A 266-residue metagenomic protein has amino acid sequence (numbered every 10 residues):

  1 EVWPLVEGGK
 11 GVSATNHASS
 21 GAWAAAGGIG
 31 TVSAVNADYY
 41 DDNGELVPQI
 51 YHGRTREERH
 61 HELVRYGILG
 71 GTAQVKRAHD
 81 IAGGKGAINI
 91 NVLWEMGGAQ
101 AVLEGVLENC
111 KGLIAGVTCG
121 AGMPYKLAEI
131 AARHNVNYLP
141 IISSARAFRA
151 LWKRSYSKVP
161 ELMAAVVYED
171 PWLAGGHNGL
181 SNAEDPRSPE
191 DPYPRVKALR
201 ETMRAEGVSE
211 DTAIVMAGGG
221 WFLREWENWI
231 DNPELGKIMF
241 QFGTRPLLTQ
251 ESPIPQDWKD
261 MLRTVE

Functional and structural regions predicted by a protein language model:
E1-S209: Active-site entrance/lid segments in N-terminal catalytic domains of soluble metabolic enzymes
V6, L173-P192, T202-D211, L223-E266: Conserved active-site-proximal phosphate/metal-binding subdomains
T15-A18, F222-W226: Short glycine/serine/threonine-rich phosphate/pyrophosphate-binding segments that cradle anionic phosphate groups
N135-L139, M216, T264: A general structural signal for short secondary-structure boundary/capping elements
V215-F222: A short glycine-centered flexible hinge/capping loop motif at secondary-structure junctions
